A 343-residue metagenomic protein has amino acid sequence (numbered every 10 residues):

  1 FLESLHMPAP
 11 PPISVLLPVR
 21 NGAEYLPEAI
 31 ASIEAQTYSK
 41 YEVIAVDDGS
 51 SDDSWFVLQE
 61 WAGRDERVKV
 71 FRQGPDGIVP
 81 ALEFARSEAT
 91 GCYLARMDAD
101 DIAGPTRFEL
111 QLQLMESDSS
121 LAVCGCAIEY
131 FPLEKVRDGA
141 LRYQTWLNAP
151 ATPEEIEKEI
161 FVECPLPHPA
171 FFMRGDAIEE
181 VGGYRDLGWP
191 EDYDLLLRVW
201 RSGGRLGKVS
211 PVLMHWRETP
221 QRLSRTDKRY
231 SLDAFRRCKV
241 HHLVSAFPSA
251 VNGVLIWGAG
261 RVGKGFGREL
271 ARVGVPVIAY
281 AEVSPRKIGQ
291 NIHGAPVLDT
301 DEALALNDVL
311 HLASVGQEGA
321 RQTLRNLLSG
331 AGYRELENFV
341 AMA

Functional and structural regions predicted by a protein language model:
L5-D227: Nucleotide-sugar donor-binding/catalytic module of glycosyltransferases that assemble extracellular/cell-envelope
F161, D192, V209, M214-A343: Hydrophobic, well-ordered beta-alpha structural blocks that scaffold small-molecule cofactor pockets
